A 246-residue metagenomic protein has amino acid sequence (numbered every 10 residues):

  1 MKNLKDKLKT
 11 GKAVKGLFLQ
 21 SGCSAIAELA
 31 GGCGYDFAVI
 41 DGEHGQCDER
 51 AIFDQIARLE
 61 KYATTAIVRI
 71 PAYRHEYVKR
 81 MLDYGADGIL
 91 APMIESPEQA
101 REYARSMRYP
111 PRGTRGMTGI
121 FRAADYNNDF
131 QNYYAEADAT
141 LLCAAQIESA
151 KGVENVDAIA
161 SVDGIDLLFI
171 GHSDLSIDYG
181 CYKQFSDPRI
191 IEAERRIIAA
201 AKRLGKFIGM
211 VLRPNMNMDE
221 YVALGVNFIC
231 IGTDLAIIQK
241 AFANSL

Functional and structural regions predicted by a protein language model:
M1-I67, A72-Y73, R105, S161-I165: Conserved N-terminal beta1-alpha1 strand-loop-helix module at the mouth
M1-Q20, N128-A139, R195-R203: N-terminal amphipathic alpha-helix/helix-capping segment at the start of soluble metabolic enzymes
K15-L19, A38-I40, A66-R69, I89-A91 (+5 more regions): Hydrophobic faces of well-ordered beta-strands that scaffold small-molecule active sites in alpha/beta enzyme cores
E28, G32, Y73-D87, A91 (+3 more regions): Catalytic cores of alpha/beta
E49-D83, R105-R112, A135-D138, S186-G209: Alpha-helix-loop-beta-strand connector modules within alpha/beta enzyme cores
Q55, L59, P97-G113, L235-L246: C-terminal helical cap(s) of enzyme catalytic domains, especially alpha/beta-barrels
R74, R115-Y126, L141, I147-E154 (+2 more regions): C-terminal alpha-helical cap/extension of soluble enzyme domains
E76, G88-D163, I177: Conserved anion-binding
